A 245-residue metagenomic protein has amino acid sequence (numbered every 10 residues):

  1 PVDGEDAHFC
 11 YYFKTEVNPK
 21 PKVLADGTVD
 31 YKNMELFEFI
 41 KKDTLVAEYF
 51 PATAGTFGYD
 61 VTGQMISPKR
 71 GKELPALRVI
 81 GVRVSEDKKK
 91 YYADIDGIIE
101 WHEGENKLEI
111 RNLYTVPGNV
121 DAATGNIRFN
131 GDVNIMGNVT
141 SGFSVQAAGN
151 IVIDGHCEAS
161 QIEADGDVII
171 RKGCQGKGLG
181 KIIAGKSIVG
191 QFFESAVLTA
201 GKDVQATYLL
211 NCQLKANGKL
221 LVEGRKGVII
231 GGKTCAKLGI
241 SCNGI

Functional and structural regions predicted by a protein language model:
P1-N119: Long, low-complexity, mixed-charge
I98-I245: Extended, compositionally simple hydrophobic/Ser/Thr-rich segments that build repetitive fibrous architectures
